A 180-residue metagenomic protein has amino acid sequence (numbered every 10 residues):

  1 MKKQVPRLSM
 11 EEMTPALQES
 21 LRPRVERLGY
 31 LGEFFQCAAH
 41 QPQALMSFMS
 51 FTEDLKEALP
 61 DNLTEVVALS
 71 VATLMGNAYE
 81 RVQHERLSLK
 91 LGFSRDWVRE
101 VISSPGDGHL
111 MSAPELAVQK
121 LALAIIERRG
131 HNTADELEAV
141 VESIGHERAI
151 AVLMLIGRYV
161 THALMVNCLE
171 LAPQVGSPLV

Functional and structural regions predicted by a protein language model:
M1-V180: Hydrophobic alpha-helical segments
